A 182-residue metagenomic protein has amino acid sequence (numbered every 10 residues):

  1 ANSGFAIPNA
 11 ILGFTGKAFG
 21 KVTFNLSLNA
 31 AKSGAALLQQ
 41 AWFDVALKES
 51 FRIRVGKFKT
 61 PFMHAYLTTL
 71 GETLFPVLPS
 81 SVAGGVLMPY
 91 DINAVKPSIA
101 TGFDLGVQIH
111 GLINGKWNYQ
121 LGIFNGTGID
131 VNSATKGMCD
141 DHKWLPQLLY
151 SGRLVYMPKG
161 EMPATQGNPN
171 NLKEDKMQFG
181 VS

Functional and structural regions predicted by a protein language model:
A1-I129, W144-P163, N168-Q178: Outer membrane beta-barrel
A134-D141: Active-site cleft segment of glycoside hydrolase catalytic domains centered on the general acid/base Glu
G180-S182: Oxyanion-binding "anion nests"
